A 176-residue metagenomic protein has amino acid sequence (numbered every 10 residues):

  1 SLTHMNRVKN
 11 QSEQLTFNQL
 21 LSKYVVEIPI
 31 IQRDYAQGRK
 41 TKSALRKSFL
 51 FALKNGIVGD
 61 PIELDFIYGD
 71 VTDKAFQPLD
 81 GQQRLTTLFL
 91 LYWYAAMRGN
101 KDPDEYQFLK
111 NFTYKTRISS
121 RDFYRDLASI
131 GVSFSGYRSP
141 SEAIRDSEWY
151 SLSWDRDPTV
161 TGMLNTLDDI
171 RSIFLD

Functional and structural regions predicted by a protein language model:
L2-D176: Glycine- and hydrophobic-rich flexible loops that cap the catalytic core of alpha/beta enzyme folds
